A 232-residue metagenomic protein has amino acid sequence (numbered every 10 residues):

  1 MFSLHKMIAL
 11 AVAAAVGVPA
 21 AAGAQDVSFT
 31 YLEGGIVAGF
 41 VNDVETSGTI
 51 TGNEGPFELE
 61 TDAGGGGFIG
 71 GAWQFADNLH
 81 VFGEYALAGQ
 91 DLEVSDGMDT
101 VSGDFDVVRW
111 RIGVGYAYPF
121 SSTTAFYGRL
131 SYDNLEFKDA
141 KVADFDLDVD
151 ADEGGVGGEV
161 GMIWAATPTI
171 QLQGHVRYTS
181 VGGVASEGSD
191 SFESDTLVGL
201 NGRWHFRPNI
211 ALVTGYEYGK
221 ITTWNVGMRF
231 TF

Functional and structural regions predicted by a protein language model:
M1-Y31: Cleavable N-terminal export/targeting peptides
G23-D91, T223, T231: Short glycine/proline- and aromatic-enriched beta-strand/turn motifs that initiate or cap beta-hairpins
D26, D62, F120-S122, E187-S194 (+1 more regions): Solvent-exposed loop/turn segments connecting transmembrane beta-strands in outer-membrane beta-barrel proteins
L32-I36, V81-G83, V114, G128-L130 (+4 more regions): Membrane-embedded beta-strand positions of outer-membrane beta-barrel proteins
I36-N42, Y85-D91, Y118, Y132-K138 (+3 more regions): Transmembrane beta-strands of outer-membrane beta-barrel pores
N42-T61, L87-W110, N134-G154, S180-T196: Flexible, solvent-exposed loop segments that connect beta-strands
I69-W73, I112-Y116, L130-Y132, G158-W164 (+3 more regions): Residues on the lipid-exposed face of transmembrane beta-strands in outer-membrane beta-barrel proteins
D77-G83, S121-F126, P168-L172, W204-T214: Repeated loop/turn-to-beta-strand initiation elements of outer-membrane beta-barrel proteins
